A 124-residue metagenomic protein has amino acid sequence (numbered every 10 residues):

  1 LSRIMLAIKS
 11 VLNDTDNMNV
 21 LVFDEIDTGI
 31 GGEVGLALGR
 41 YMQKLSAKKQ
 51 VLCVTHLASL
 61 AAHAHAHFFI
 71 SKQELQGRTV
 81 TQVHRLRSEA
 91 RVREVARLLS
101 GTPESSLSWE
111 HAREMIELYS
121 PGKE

Functional and structural regions predicted by a protein language model:
L1-L21, L45: GG-anchored amphipathic helix commonly corresponding to the ABC/SMC/Rad50 NBD signature/C-loop
V11, T28, L75: Short, glycine-/Ser/Thr-/acidic-enriched flexible segments
T15-D16, T28-L36: Conserved D-loop-proximal element of ABC-family nucleotide-binding domains
D24-E25: Walker B catalytic acidic pair
E33-E124: C-terminal lobe/lid and adjacent interdomain/linker elements of RecA-like ASCE P-loop ATPase modules
